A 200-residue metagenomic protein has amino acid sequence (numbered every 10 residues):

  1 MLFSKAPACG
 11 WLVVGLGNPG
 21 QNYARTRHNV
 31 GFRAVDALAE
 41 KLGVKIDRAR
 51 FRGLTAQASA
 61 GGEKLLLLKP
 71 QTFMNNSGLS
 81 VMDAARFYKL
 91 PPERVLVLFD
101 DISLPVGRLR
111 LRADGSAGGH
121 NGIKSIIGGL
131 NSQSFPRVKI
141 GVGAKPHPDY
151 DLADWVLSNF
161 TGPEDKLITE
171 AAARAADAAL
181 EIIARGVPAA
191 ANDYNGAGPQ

Functional and structural regions predicted by a protein language model:
M1-D114, K124-K139, K145-D151, S158 (+1 more regions): Nucleotide and nucleotide-moiety/phosphate-recognizing core
G118-G122: Hydrophobic alpha-helical segments within soluble ligand-binding/sensing domains
